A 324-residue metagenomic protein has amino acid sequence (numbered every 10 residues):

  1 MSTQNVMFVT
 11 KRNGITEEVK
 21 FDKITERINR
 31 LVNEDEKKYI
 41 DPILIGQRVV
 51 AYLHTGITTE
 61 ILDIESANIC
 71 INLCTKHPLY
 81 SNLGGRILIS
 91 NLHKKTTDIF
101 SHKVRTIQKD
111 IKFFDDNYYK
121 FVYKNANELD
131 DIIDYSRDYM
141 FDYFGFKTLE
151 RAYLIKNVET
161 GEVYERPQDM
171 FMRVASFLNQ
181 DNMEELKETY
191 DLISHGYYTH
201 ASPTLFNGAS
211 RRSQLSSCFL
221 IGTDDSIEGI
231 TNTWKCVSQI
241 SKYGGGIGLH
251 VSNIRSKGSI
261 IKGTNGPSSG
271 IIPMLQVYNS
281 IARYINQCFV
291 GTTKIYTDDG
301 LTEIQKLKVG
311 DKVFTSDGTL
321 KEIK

Functional and structural regions predicted by a protein language model:
M1-V290, Q305-L307: Extended catalytic cores of very large enzyme megasubunits
C288-K324: HINT superfamily self-processing domains
